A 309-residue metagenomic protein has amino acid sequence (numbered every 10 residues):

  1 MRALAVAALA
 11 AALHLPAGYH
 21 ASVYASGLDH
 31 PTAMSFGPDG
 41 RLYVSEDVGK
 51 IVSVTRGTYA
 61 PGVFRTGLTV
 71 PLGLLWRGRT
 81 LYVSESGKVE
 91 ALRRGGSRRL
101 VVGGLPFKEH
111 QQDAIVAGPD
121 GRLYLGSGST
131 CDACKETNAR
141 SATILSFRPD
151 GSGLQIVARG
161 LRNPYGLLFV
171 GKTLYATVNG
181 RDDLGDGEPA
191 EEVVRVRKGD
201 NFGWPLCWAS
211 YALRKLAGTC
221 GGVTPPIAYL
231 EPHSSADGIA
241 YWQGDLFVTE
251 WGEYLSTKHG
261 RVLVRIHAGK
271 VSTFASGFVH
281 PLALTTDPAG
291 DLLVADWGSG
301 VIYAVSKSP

Functional and structural regions predicted by a protein language model:
H14-L15, Q112, S129-C134, A139-S152 (+5 more regions): Beta-propeller domain segments
S22-G49, S234-W242, F247: Beta-strand-rich domains and repeat architectures in extracellular enzymes and scaffolds, especially beta-propellers
V23-L28, V63-G67, V101-F107, I156-G160 (+2 more regions): Surface loop/turn motifs at the tips and blade-to-blade linkers of beta-strand repeat domains
A25, T32-S35, L75, V116 (+3 more regions): Conserved beta-strand position repeated across blades of beta-propeller domains
G27-H30, D47, G67-V70, Q111 (+6 more regions): Beta-rich catalytic cores
R41-V44, T80-V83, L123-L125, L174-A176 (+2 more regions): Hydrophobic beta-strand segments that make up the repeating blades of beta-propeller and related beta-repeat
I51-G78: Blade-loop segments of beta-propeller domains
G87-G118, G126-S129: Asp-box/WD-like beta-propeller blade repeats and closely related beta-sheet repeat scaffolds
